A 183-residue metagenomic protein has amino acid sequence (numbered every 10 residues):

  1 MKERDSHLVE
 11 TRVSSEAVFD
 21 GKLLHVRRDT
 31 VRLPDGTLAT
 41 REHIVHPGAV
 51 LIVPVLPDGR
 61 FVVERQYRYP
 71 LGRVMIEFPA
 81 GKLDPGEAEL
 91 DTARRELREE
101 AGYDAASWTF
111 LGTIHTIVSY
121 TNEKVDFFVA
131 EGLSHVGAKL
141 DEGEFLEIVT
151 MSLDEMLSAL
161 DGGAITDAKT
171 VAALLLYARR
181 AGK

Functional and structural regions predicted by a protein language model:
K2, S6-V9, L51-R95: Conserved Nudix-box catalytic region and its N-terminal flanking loop in Nudix hydrolases and closely related
R12, V26-R28, T40, E64 (+2 more regions): Hydrophobic residues on conserved beta-strands that form the core of alpha/beta folds
S14-L51, P57: Acidic, metal-coordinating catalytic segment for phosphate/diphosphate chemistry, firing primarily on the Nudix
A17-G21, Y69, I114-V125, G182: Acidic pyrophosphate-coordinating catalytic loop
A39, G48-L51, L56, K82-A168: Unchanged
R60-F61, S134-V136, K183: Short helix-loop capping/hinge motifs at secondary-structure junctions, enriched in acidic/polar residues
Y177-K183: Short helix-capping/linker segments at secondary-structure and domain boundaries
